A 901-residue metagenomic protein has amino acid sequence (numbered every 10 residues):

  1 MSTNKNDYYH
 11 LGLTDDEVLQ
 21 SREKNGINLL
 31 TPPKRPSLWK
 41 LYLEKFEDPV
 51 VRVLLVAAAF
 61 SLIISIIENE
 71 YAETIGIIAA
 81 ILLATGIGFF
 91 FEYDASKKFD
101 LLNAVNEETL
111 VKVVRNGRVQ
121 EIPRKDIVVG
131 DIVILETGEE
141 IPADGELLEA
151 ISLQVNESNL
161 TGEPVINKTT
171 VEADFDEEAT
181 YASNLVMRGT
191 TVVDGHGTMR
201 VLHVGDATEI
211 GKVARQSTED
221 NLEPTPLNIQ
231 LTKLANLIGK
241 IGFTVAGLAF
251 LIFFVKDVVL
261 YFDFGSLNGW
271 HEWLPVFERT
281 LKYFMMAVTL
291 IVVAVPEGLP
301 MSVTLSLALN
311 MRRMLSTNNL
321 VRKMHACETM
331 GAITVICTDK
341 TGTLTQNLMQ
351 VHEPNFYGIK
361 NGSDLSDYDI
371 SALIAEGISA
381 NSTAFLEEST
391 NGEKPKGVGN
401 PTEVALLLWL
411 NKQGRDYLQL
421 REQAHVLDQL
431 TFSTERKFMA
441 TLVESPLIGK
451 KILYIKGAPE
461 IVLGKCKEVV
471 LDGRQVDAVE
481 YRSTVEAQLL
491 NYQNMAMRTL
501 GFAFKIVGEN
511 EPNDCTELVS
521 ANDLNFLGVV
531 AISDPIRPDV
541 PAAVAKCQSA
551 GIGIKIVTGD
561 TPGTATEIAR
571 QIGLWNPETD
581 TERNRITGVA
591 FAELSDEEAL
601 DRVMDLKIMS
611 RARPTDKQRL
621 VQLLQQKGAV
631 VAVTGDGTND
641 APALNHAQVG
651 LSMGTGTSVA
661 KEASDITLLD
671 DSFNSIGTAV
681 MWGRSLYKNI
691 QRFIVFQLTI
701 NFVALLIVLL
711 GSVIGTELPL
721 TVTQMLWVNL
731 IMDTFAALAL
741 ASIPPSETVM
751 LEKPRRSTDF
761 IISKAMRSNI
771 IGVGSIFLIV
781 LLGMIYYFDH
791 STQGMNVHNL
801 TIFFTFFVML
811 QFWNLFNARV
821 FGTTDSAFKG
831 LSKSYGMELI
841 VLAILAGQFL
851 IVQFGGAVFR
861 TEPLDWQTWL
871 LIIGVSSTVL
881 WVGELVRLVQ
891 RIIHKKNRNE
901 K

Functional and structural regions predicted by a protein language model:
M1-P754, D759-I762, S775, D789-H790 (+2 more regions): Conserved cytosolic headpiece of P-type ATPases
M732, A736, F777-L778, T801-F816: Generic alpha-helical transmembrane segments
K764, S768: HAD-like small-molecule phosphatases
N769-M784, M809-L810: Alpha-helical transmembrane segments of multi-pass integral membrane proteins
Y786, S791-M795: Long hydrophobic segments that form regular secondary structure
N796-L800: Transmembrane alpha-helix entry/boundary detector in multi-pass membrane proteins
